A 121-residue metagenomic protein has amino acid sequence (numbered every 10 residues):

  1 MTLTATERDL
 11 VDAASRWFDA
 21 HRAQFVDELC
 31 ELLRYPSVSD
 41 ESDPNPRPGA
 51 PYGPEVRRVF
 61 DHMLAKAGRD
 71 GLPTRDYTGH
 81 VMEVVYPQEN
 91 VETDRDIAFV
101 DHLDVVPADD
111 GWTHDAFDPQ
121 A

Functional and structural regions predicted by a protein language model:
M1-T2, L32-P36, Y86-V91, A116: Short hydrophobic/aromatic-rich motifs at helix boundaries and adjacent loops
L3-P54: N-terminal capping segment at the start of a domain
P36, M63-A67, F99: Buried hydrophobic positions in well-ordered alpha/beta secondary-structure cores of metabolic enzymes
E41-D94, D118-P119: A non-catalytic alpha/beta surface segment that caps or lines the substrate-entry region of metallo-dependent hydrolase
T93-A121: Active-site metal-coordination/substrate-binding segment of hydrolases, especially metallo-dependent peptidases
